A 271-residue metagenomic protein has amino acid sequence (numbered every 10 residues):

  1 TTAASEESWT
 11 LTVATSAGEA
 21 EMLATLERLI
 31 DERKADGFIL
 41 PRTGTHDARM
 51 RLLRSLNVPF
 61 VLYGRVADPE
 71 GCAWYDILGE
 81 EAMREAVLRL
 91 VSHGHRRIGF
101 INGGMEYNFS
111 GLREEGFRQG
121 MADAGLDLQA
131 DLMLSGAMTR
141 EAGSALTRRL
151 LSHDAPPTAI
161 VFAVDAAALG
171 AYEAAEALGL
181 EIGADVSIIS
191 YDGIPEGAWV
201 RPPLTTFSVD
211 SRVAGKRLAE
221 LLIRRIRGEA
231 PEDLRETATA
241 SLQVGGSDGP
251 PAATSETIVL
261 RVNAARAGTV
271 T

Functional and structural regions predicted by a protein language model:
T1-L88, S152, V270-T271: Alpha-helical recognition/docking segments in bacterial nutrient-uptake and carbohydrate-utilization systems
S8-T10, P59, R96-R97, D127 (+1 more regions): Residue-level detector of anion-binding/catalytic polar loops
V13-M22, Y75-E85, I101-L146, V161-G170 (+4 more regions): Hinge/beta->alpha junction and helix N-cap segments in small-molecule ligand-binding domains
K34-P41, G99-I101, M133-L134, D154-V164 (+1 more regions): Periplasmic-binding protein-like
V87-I98: Glycine-rich phosphate/diphosphate-binding loops that line cofactor/substrate pockets in enzymes
L146-T271: Flexible loop/turn connectors
